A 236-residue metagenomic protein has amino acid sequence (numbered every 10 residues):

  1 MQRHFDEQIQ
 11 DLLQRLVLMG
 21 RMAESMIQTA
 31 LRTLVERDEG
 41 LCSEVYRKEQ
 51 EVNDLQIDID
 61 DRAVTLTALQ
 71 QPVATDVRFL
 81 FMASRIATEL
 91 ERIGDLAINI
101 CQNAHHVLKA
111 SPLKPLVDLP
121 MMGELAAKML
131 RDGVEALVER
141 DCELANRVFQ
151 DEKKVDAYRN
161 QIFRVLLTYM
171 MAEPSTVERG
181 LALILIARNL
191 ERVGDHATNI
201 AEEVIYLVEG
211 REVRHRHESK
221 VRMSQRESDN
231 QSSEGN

Functional and structural regions predicted by a protein language model:
M1-N236: Cytosolic, long alpha-helical scaffolding segments
